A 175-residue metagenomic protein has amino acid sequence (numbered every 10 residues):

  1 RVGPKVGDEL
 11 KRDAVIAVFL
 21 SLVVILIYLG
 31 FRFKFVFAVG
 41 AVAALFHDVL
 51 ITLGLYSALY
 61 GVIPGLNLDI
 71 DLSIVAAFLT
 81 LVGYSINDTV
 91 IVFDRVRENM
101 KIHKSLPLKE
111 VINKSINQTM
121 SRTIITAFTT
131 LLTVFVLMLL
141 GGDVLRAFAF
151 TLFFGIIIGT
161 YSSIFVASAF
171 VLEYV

Functional and structural regions predicted by a protein language model:
V2-G3, G7, F35, V39 (+4 more regions): Alpha-helical membrane-protein architecture signal
V6, I25, D48, V90 (+3 more regions): Residue-level signature of catalytic and energy-coupling elements of molecular machines, predominantly ATP/GTP-dependent
E9-I16, I102-L140, F150, I156 (+1 more regions): Pore- and gate-forming transmembrane helices of large, multi-pass membrane proteins
K11-L55, L79, A127-L139: Internal alpha-helical transmembrane segments of multipass membrane proteins, especially hydrophobic lipid-embedded
R32-F33, L59-P64, L140-G142, V175: Short helix-capping/hinge motifs at transmembrane helix termini and TM-loop junctions
F37-R97: Hydrophobic transmembrane alpha-helices and their membrane-interface caps in long multi-pass transport proteins
F93, R97-P107, V171-V175: Juxtamembrane helix-loop transition segments at the membrane interface in multi-pass membrane proteins
L140-V175: Hydrophobic alpha-helical transmembrane segments of membrane transport and translocation systems, primarily multi-pass
